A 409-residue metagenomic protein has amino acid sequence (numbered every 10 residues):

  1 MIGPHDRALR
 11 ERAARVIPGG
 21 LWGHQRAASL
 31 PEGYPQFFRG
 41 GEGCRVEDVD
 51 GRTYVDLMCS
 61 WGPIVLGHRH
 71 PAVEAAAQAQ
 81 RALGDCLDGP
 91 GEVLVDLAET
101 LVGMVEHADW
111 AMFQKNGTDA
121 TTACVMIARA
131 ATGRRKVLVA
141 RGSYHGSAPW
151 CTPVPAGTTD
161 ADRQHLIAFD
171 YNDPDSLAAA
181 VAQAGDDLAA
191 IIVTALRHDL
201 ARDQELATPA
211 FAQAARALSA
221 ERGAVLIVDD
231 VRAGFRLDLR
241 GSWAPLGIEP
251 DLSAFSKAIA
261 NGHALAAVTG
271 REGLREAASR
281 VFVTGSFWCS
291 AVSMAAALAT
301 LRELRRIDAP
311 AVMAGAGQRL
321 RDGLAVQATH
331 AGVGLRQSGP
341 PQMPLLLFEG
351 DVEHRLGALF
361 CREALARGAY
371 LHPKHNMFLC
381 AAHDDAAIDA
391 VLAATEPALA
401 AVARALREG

Functional and structural regions predicted by a protein language model:
M1-G409: Conserved N-terminal phosphate-binding loop of PLP-dependent enzymes in the Aspartate aminotransferase
